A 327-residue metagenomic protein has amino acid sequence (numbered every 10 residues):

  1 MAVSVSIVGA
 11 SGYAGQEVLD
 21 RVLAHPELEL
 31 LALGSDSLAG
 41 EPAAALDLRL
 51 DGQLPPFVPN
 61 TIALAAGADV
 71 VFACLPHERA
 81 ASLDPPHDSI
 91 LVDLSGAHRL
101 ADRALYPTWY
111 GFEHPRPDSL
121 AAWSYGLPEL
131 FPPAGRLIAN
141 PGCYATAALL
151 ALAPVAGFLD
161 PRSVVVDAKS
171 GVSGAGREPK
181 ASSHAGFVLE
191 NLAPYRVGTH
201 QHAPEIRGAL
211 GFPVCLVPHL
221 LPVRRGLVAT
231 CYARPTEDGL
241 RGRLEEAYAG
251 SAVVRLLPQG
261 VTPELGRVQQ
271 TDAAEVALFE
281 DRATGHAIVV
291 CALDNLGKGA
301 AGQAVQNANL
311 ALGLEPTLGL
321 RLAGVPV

Functional and structural regions predicted by a protein language model:
A2-V188, A193-Y195, E280-A283, L318 (+1 more regions): N-terminal Rossmann-like NAD(P) cofactor-binding subdomain of oxidoreductases, focused on the glycine-rich
S4-I7, I138-A139, T230-Y232, V289-A292: Short glycine-rich or small-residue beta-strand-to-loop segments that form or flank ligand, phosphate, metal/Fe-S
Y13, A122, C143-L150, V197-E205 (+4 more regions): Conserved active-site and cofactor/substrate-binding residues in soluble primary-metabolism enzymes
E17, R21, L150, P154 (+4 more regions): Alpha-helical scaffold segments in soluble metabolic enzymes
R21, H25, F158, A209 (+2 more regions): Change "in soluble alpha/beta enzymes" to "in soluble alpha/beta proteins
G34, P128, D167, V217 (+3 more regions): Residues in well-ordered beta-strands of folded domains
S182-V276: Contiguous C-terminal substrate-recognition/catalytic subdomains in enzyme active sites
Y232-V327: C-terminal active-site/capping subdomain that shapes the small-molecule cofactor and substrate pocket of enzyme
